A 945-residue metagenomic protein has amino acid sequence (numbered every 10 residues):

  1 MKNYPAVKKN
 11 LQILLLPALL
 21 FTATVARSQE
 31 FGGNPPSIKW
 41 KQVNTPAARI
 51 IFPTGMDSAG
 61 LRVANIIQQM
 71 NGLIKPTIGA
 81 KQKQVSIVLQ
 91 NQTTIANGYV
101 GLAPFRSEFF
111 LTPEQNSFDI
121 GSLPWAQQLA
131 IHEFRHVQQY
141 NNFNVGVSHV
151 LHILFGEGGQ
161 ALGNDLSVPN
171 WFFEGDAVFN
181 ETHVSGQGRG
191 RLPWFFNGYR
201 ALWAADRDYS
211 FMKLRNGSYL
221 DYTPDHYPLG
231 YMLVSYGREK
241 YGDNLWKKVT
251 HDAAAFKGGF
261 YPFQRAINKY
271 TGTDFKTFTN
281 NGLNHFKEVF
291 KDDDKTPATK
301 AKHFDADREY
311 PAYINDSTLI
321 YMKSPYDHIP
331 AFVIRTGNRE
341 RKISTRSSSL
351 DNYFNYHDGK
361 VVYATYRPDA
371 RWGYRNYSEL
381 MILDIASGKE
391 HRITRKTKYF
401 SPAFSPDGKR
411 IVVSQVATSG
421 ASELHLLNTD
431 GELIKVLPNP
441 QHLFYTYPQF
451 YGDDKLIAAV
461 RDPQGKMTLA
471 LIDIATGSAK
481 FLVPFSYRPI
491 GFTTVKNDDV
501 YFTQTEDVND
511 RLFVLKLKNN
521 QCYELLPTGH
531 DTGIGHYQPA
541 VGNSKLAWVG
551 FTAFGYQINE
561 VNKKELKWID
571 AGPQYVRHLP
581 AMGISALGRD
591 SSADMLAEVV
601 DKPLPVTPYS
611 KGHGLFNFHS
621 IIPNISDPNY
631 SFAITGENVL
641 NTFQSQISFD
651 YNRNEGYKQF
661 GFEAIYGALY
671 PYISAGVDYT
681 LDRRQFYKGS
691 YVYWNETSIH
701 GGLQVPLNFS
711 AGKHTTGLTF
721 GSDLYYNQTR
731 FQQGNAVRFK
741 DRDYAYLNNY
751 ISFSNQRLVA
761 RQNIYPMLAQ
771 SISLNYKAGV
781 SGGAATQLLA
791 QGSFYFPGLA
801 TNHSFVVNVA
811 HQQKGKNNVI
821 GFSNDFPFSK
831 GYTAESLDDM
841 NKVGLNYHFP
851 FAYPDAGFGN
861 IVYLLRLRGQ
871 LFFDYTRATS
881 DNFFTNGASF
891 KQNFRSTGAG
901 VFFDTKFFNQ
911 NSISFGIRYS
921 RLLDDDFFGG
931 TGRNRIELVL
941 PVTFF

Functional and structural regions predicted by a protein language model:
S28-G163, P169: Juxtacatalytic substrate-recognition/specificity segment
F31-G32, K39-Q42, V249-Y353, H357-G359 (+2 more regions): Beta/coil-rich, acidic/histidine-enriched accessory regions frequently appended to metallopeptidases
P35, F105, P124-L129, N142-S235 (+3 more regions): Acidic/His/Gly-enriched intrinsically disordered linker/tail segments that often contain short helix/coil "MoRF-like"
G190, W194, R308, M322-F332 (+11 more regions): A flexible loop/linker signature enriched in serine peptidases of the S9 family
E288-D307, R335-D351, L383-F400, H425-T446 (+3 more regions): Multi-bladed beta-propeller domains
A370-R371, T528-Y537, A553-G555, I673-F739 (+3 more regions): Outer-membrane beta-barrel translocator/channel fold
N562-Y670, S674, A736-V737, D741-M767: Outer-membrane beta-barrel initiation region
G689, V737, R742-L871, T879-F883 (+2 more regions): C-terminal outer-membrane beta-barrel translocator/porin domains of Gram-negative envelope proteins and their
